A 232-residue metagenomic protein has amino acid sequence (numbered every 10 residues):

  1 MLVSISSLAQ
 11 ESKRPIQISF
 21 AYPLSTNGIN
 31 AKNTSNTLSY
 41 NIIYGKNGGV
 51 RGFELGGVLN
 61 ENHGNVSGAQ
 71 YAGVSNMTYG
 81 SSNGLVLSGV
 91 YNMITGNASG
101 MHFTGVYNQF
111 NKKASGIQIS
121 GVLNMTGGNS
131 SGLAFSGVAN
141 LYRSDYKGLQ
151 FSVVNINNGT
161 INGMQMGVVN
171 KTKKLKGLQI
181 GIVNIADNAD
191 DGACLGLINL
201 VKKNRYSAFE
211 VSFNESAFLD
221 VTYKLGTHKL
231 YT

Functional and structural regions predicted by a protein language model:
M1-S12: Bacterial Sec-dependent N-terminal signal peptides
Q10-T232: Surface-exposed, glycine- and small/polar-enriched segments that build interaction surfaces at terminal
